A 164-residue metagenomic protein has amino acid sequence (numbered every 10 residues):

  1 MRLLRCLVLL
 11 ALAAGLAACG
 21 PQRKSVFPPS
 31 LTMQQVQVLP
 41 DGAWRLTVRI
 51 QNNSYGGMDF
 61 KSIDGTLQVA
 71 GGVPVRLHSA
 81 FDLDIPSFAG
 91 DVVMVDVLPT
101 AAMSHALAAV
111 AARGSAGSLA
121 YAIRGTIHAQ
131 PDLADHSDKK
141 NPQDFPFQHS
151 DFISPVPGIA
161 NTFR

Functional and structural regions predicted by a protein language model:
M1-V8: Bacterial N-terminal signal peptides that target proteins for export
G15-A18: C-terminal motif of bacterial Sec signal peptides marking the signal peptidase cleavage site
G20-R23: Bacterial signal peptide processing site
F27-D59, D64-Q68: Post-signal peptide N-terminal segment of mature Sec-exported envelope proteins
Q51-N53, A70, L98-T100, H128-Q130: Solvent-exposed residues in well-ordered beta-strands and their adjoining turns, especially edge/terminal strands
G71-A106: Intrinsically disordered, low-complexity Pro/Gly/Ser/Thr-rich segments with frequent PxxP/GP/PP motifs and embedded
A101-T162: Terminal connector regions
